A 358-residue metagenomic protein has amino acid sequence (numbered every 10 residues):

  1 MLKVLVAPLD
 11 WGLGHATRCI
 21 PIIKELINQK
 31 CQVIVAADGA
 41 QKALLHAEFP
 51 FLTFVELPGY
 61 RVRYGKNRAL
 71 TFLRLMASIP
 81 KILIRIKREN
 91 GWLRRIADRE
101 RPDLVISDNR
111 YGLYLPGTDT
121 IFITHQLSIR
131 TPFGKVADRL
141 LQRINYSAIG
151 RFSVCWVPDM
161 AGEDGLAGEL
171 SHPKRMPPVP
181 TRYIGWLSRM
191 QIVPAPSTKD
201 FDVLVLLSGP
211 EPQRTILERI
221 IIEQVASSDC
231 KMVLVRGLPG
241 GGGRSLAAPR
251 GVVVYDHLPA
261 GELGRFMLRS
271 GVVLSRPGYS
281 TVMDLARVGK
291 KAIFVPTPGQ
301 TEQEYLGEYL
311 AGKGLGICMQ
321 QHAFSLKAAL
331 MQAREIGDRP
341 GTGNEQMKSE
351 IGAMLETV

Functional and structural regions predicted by a protein language model:
L2-K3, D10, N28-I79, V253 (+1 more regions): Conserved nucleotide-sugar phosphate-binding/catalytic loop shared by glycosyltransferases and other
P8-I20, P212-T215: A short, glycine/small-residue-rich beta-strand->loop->alpha-helix junction that serves as a flexible
A16-L26, Q41: Short amphipathic alpha-helix
I23, N28, S171-H172, R182-V272: Donor-nucleotide binding loops and adjacent catalytic segments primarily of GT-B fold Leloir glycosyltransferases
L70-G112: Conserved nucleotide-sugar donor-binding subdomain of glycosyltransferases
P116-Y183: Active-site-proximal region of nucleotide-activated glycan assembly enzymes, centered on histidine/acidic-rich loops
E262-Y305: A donor-sugar binding/catalytic signature common to diverse glycosyltransferases and related nucleotide-sugar
K327-V358: C-terminal amphipathic helix plus adjacent low-complexity, charged tail appended to glycosyltransferase catalytic
